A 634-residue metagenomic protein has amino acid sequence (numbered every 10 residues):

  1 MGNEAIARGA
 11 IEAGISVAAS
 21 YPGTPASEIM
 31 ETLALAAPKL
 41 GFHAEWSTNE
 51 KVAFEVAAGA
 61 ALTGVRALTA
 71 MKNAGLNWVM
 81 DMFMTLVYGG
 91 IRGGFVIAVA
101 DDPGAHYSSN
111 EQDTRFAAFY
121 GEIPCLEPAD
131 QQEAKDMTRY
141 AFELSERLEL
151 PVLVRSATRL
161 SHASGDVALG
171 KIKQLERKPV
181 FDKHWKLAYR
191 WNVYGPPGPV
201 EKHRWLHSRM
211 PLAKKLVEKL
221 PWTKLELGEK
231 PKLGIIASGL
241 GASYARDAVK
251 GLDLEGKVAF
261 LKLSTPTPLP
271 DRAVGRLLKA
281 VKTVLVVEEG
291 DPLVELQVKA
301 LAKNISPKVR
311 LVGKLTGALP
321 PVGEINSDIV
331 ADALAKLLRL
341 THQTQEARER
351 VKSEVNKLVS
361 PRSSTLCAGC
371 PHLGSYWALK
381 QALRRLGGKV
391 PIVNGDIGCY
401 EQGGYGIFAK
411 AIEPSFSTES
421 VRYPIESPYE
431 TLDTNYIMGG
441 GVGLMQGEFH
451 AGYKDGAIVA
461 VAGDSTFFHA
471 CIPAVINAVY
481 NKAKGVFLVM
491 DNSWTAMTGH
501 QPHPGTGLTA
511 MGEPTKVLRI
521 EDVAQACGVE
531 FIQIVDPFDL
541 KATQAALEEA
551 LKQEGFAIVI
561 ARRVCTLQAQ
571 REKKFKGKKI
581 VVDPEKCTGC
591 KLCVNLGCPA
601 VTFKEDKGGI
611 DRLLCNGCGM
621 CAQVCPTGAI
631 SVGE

Functional and structural regions predicted by a protein language model:
M1-N3, A7, A13, P128-L366 (+9 more regions): Flexible, low-complexity linker and terminal segments
M1-Q131, A157-R159, G228, K257 (+2 more regions): Thiamine diphosphate
I29-T32, V56-A58, V79-F83, A105-Q112 (+16 more regions): Short acidic, glycine/serine/threonine-rich loops at helix termini
T32-K39, D247-F260, D522-G528: Short helix-loop-beta junction
L40-T48, G89-A100, R177-L187, Y480-S493 (+1 more regions): A glycine-rich helix N-cap at a beta->alpha junction
D102-A157, H184-V193, P197, S353-E354 (+2 more regions): Conserved thiamine diphosphate
Y107, G404-I558, Q570-E572: Thiamine diphosphate
